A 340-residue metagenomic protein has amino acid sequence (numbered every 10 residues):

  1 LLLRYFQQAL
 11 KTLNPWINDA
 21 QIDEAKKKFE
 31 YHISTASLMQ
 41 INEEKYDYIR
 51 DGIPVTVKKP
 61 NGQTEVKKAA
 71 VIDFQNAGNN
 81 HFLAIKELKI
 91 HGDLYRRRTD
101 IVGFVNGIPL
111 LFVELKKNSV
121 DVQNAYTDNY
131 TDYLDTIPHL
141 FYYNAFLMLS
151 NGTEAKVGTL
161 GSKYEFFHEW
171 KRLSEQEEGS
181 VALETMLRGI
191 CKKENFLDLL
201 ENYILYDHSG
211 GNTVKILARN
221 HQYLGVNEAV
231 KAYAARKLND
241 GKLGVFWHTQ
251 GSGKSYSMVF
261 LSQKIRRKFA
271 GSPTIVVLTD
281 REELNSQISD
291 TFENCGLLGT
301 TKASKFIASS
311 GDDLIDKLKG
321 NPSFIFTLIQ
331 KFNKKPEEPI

Functional and structural regions predicted by a protein language model:
L1-T274, E283, Q287-G299, G320-F324 (+1 more regions): ATP-dependent helicase/translocase motor core
V277: Catalytic or ion-translocation cores adjacent to nucleophile or general acid/base/metal-coordination motifs in diverse
D280: Conserved H-loop
G299-A308: Acidic/polar loop patches that form or flank catalytic/metal-binding clefts of enzymes that bind anionic ligands
A308-I325: Conserved motor-coupling elements within RecA-like helicase/translocase cores
K334-P336: Short, solvent-exposed loop/turn elements at domain surfaces
I340: SF2 helicase catalytic motif II
